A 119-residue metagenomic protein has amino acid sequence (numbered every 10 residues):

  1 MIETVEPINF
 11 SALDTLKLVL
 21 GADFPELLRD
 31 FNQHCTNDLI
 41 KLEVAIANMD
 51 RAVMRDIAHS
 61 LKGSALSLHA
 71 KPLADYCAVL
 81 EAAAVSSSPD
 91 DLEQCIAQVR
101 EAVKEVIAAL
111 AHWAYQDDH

Functional and structural regions predicted by a protein language model:
M1-S67, K71-H119: Two-component system phosphorelay core
